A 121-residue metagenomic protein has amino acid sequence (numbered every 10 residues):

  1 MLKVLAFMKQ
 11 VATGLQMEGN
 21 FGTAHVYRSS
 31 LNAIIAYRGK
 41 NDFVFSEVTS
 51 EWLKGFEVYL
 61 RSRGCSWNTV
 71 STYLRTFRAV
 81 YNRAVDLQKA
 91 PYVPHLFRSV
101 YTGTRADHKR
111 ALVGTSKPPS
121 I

Functional and structural regions predicted by a protein language model:
M1-A6, P94-H95, G103: Secondary-structure junction/capping motif
M1-R63: Basic/aromatic-enriched alpha-helical hairpins
A33-Y37, F43-S46, S62-L96: N-terminal DNA-binding recognition helix of tyrosine site-specific recombinases/integrases
F45-V48, C65, H108-G114: Alpha-helical hairpin
L53, L74-F77, S116: Amphipathic alpha-helical segments in well-structured domains
H95, S99, G103-I121: Long, amphipathic, Lys/Arg-enriched alpha-helical "connector/arm" segment
